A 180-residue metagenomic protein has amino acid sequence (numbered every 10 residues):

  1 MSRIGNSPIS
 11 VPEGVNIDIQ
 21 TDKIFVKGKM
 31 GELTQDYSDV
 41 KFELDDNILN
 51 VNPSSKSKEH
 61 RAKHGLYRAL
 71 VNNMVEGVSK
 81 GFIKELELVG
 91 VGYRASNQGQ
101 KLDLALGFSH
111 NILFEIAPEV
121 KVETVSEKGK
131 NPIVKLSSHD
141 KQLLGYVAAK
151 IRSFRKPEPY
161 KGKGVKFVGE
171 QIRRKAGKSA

Functional and structural regions predicted by a protein language model:
S2-A149, S153-A180: N-terminal intrinsically disordered, cationic/polar leader segments that include organellar targeting peptides
